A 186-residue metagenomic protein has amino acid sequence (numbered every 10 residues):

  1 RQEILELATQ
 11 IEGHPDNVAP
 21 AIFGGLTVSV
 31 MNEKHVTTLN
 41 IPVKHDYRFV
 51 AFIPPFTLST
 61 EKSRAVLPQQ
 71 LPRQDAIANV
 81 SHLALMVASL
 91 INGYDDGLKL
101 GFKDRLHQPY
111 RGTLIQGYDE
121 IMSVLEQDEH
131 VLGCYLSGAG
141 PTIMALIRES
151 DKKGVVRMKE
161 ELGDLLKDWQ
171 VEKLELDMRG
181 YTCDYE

Functional and structural regions predicted by a protein language model:
R1-Q2, H14-D16, F23-G24, H45-R48 (+2 more regions): Short coil/turn connectors at secondary-structure junctions
R1-T37: Gly/Ser-rich oxyanion-binding loop with an adjacent helix/lid that shapes the negatively charged ligand pocket
E3, G13, Y47, L58 (+5 more regions): Conserved active-site and cofactor/substrate-binding residues in soluble primary-metabolism enzymes
I11-E12, A19-A21, N40-H45, A78-N79 (+1 more regions): Solvent-exposed alpha-helices and their adjacent loops that cap or buttress functional pockets in soluble metabolic
A21-F23, V30, A51-P55, L136-G138 (+1 more regions): Short beta-strand segments
V28-T37, K44-K62: A glycine/threonine-rich phosphate-anchoring loop and its flanking beta-alpha core in nucleotide/phosphate-binding
I53-I115: Active-site rim beta-loop-alpha module in soluble metabolic enzymes
L90-E186: Glycine-rich, charge-dense phosphate/pyrophosphate-binding loop(s) and the adjacent flexible "lid"/catalytic subdomain
